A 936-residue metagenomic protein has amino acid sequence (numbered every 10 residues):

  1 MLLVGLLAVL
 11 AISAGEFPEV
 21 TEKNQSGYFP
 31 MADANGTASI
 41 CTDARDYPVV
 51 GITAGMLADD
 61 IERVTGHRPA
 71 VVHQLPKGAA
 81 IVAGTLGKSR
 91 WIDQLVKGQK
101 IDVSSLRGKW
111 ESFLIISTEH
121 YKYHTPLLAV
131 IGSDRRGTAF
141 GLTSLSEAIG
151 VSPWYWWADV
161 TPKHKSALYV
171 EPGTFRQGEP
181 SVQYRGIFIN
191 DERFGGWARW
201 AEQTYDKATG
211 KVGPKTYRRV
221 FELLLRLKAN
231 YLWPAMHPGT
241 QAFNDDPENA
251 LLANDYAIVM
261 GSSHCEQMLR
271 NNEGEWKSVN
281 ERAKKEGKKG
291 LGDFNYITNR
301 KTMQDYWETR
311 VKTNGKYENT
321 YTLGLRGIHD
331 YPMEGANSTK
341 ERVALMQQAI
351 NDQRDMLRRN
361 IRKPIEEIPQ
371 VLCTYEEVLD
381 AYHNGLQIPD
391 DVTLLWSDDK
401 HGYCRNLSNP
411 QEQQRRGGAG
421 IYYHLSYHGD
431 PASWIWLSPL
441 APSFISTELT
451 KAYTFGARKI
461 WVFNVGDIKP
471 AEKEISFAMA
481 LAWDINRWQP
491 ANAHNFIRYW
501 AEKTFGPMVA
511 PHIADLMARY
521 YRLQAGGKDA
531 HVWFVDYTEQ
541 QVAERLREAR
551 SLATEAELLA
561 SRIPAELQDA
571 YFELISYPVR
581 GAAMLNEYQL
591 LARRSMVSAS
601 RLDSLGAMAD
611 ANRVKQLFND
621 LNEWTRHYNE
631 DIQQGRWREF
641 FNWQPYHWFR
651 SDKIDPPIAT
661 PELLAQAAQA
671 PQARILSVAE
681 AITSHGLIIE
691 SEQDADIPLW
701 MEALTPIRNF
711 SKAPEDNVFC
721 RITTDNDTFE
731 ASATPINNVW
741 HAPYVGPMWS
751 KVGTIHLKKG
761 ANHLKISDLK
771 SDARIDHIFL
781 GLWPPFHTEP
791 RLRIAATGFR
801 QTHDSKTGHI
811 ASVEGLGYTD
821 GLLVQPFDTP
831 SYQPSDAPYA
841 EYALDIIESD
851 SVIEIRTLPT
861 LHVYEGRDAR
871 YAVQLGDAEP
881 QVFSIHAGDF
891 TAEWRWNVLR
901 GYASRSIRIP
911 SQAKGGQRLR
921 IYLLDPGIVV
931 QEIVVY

Functional and structural regions predicted by a protein language model:
M1-E16: Bacterial Sec-dependent N-terminal signal peptides
A14-E179, S851: Contiguous, structured surface segment used for ligand recognition
F17, V160-K165, H494-I654: C-terminal non-catalytic alpha-helical accessory regions
A129-G132, R193, A198-G213, N230-T240 (+3 more regions): The substrate-binding groove and active-site-proximal loops of carbohydrate-active enzymes, especially glycoside
D134, R638-Y936: Extracytoplasmic
W154-Y205, T209, K215-A235, G417-G420 (+1 more regions): An acidic-aromatic substrate-binding cleft motif
P162-Y169, H237, N244, L251-D255 (+4 more regions): Gly/Pro-rich turn-and-neighbor structural signature
L225, N230-W233, T240, W396-G402 (+1 more regions): Structured mid-domain segments that build the active-site/substrate or prosthetic-cofactor binding neighborhood
